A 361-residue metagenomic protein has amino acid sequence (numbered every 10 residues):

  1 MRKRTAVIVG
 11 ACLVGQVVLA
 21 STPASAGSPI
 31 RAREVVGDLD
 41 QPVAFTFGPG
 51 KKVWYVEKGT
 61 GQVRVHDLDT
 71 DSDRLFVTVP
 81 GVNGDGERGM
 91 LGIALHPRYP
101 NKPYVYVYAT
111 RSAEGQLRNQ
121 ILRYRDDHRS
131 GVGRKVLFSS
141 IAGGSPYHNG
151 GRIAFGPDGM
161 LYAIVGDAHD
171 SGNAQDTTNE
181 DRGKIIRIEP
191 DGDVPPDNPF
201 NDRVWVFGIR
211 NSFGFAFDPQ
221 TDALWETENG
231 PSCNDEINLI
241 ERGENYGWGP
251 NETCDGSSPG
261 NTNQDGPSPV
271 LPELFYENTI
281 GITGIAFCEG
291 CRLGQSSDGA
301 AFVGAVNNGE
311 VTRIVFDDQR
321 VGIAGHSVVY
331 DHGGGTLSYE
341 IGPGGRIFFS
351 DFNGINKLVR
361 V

Functional and structural regions predicted by a protein language model:
M1-A26: Secretory targeting and sorting signals
E34-D40, V77-D85, F138-G144, R203-G208 (+2 more regions): Surface loop/turn motifs at the tips and blade-to-blade linkers of beta-strand repeat domains
E34-G61, I280-R292: Beta-strand-rich domains and repeat architectures in extracellular enzymes and scaffolds, especially beta-propellers
W54-T78: Beta-propeller domains
T60-G61, R88-M90, R98-P100, D167-H326 (+3 more regions): Beta-propeller domain segments
S72-H96: Blade-loop segments of beta-propeller domains
R118-A154: Asp-box/WD-like beta-propeller blade repeats and closely related beta-sheet repeat scaffolds
